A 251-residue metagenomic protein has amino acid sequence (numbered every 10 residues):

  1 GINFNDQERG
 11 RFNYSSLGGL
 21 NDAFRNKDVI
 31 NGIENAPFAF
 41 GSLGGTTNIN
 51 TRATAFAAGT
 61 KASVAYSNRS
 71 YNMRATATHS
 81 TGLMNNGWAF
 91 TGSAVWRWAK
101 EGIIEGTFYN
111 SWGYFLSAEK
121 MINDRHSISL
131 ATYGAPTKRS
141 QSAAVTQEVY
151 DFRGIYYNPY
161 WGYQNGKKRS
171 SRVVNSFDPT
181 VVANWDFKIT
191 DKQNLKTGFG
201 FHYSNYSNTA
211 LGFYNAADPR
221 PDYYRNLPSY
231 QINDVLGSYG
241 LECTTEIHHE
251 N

Functional and structural regions predicted by a protein language model:
F4, S67-R69, R97-E101, A135-S140 (+2 more regions): Structural signature of outer-membrane beta-barrel domains
F4-N31, R52: Short acidic/polar hinge/loop motifs at secondary-structure boundaries that mediate gating or recognition
N26, E34-A36, T46, T51-T81 (+1 more regions): Short strand-turn segments of transmembrane beta-barrel domains in outer membranes, especially the first one or two
G41-L43, A65-Y66, Y71-A75, F108-W112 (+1 more regions): Residues that define the transmembrane beta-barrel architecture of outer-membrane proteins
A58-A62, W88-G92, I128-L130, L195-F199: Transmembrane beta-strands of outer-membrane beta-barrel proteins
A75-T81, L116-K120, V181-F187, T197: Residues on the lipid-exposed face of transmembrane beta-strands in outer-membrane beta-barrel proteins
L83-N86, M121-R125, T190-K192: Outer-membrane beta-barrel channels and translocator barrels
E119, S127-D186, S207-N251: Acidic/polar loop-and-plug regions of large Gram-negative outer-membrane beta-barrel proteins
